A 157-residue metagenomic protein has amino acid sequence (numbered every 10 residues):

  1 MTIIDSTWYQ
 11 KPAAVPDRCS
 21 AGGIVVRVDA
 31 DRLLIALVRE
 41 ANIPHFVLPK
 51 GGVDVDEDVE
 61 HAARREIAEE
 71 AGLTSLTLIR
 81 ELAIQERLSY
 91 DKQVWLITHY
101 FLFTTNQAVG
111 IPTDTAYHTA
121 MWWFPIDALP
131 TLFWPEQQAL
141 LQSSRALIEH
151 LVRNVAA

Functional and structural regions predicted by a protein language model:
M1-A30: Acidic, metal-coordinating catalytic segment for phosphate/diphosphate chemistry, firing primarily on the Nudix
C19-A21, L33, T98-H99, T119: Change "...and in nucleic-acid phosphodiester-cleaving endonucleases..." to "...and in nucleic-acid processing enzymes
V28-L34, D91-Q93: Short, solvent-exposed loop/turn segments that connect beta-strands within catalytic domains and beta-strand-rich
A36-R39: Short, acidic/hydrophobic/Gly-rich beta-strand patch recurrent on exposed beta strands that often constitutes part
H45-P49: Short small-residue beta-strand/loop micro-motif enriched in glycine and branched aliphatics
G51-L140: Unchanged
P130-A157: Charged phosphate-binding loop/patch that engages nucleotide di/tri-phosphates or the phosphate backbone of nucleic
